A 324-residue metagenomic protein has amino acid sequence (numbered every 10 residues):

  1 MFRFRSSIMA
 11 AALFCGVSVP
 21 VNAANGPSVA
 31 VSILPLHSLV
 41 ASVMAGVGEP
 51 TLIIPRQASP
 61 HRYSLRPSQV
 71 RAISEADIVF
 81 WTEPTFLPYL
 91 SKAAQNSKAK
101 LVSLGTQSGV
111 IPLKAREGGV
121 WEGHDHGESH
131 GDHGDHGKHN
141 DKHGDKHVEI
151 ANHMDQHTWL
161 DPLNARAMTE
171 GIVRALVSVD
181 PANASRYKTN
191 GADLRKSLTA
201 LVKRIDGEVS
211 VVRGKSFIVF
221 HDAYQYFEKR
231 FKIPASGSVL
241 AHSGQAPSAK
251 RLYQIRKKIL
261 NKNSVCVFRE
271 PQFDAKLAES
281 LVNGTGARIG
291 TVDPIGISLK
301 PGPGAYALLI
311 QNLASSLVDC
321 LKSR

Functional and structural regions predicted by a protein language model:
M1-M9: Bacterial N-terminal signal peptides that target proteins for export
I8-M9, P20, G131: Serine/proline-rich low-complexity intrinsically disordered segments, especially terminal tails, linkers
C15-N22: C-terminal segment of classical bacterial N-terminal signal peptides
A23-R324: Extracytoplasmic metal-acquisition and chelation regions
